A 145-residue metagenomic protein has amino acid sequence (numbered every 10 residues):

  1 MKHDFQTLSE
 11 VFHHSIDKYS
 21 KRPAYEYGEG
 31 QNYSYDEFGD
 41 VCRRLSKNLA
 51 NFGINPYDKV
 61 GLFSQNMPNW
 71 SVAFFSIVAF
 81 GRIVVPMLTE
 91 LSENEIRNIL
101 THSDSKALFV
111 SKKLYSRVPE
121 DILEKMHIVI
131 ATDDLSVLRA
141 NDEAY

Functional and structural regions predicted by a protein language model:
M1-D4, E37, V84-M87: Short, flexible loop segments at the rims of nucleotide/cofactor-binding pockets, characterized by
D4-F5, H13, K21-M67, S71-F75 (+1 more regions): Conserved AMP-binding/adenylate-forming core of the ANL superfamily
L8: Short recognition helix of helix-turn-helix/winged-helix DNA-binding domains
F52, A79-Y145: Structural core segment of the AMP-binding/adenylate-forming
